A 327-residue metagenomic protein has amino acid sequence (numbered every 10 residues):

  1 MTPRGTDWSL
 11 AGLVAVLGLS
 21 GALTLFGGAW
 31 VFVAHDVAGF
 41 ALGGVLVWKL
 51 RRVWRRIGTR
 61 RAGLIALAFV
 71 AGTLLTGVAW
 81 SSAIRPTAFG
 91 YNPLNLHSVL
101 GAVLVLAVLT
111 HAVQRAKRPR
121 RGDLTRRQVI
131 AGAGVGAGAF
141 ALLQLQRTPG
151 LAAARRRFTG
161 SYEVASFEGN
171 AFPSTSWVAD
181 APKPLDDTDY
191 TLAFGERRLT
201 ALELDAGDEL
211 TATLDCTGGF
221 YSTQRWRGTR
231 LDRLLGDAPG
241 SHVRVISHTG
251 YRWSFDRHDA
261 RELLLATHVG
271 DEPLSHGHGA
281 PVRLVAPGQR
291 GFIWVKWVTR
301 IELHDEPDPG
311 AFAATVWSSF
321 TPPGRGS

Functional and structural regions predicted by a protein language model:
M1-F172, A181, S327: Membrane-embedded alpha-helical bundles that constitute the cytochrome b-like, heme-associated redox core of multi-pass
R51, S82, T148-S327: Structured, non-membrane catalytic/scaffold regions adjacent to prosthetic-group chemistry
